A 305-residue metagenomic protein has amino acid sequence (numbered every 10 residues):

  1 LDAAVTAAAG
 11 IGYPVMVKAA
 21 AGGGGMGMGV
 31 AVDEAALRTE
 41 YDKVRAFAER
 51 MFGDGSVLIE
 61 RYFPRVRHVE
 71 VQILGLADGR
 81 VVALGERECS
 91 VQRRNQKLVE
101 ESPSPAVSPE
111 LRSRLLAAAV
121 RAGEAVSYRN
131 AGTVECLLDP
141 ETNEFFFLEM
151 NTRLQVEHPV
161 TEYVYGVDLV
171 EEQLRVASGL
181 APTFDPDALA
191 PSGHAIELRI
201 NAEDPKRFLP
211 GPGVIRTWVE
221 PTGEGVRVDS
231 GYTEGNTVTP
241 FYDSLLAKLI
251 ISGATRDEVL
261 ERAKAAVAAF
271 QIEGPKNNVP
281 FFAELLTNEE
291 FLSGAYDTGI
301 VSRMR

Functional and structural regions predicted by a protein language model:
L1-G27: A conserved helix-loop-beta module that forms one wall/lid of the active-site cleft in ATP-utilizing catalytic domains
A19, G24, A31-R305: ATP-dependent carboxylate activation and anion-phosphoryl transfer catalytic cores that bind Mg-ATP to form
